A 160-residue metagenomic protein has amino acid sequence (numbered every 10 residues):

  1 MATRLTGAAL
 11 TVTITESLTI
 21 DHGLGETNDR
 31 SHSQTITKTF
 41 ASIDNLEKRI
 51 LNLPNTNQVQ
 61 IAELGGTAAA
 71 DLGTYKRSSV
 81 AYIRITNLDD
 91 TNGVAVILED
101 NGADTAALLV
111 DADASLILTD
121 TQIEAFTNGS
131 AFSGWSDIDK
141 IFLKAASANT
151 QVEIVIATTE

Functional and structural regions predicted by a protein language model:
M1-T67: N-terminal low-complexity, intrinsically disordered "leader/linker" segments enriched in small/polar and basic residues
A2-L24, W135-E160: C-terminal interaction-tip segments
T15, N52-P54, A62-G65, T86 (+5 more regions): A structural detector for beta-sheet-dominated domains
P54-D89: Beta-rich globular "head" domains
A70-T74, D113-D139: Beta-sandwich interaction modules
R77, T86-V110: Short, surface-exposed beta-strand/strand-loop-strand elements in extracellular ectodomains
A81, N92-V94, T150-V152: Short beta-strand/loop motifs in extracellular/secreted proteins, especially within beta-sandwich accessory domains
